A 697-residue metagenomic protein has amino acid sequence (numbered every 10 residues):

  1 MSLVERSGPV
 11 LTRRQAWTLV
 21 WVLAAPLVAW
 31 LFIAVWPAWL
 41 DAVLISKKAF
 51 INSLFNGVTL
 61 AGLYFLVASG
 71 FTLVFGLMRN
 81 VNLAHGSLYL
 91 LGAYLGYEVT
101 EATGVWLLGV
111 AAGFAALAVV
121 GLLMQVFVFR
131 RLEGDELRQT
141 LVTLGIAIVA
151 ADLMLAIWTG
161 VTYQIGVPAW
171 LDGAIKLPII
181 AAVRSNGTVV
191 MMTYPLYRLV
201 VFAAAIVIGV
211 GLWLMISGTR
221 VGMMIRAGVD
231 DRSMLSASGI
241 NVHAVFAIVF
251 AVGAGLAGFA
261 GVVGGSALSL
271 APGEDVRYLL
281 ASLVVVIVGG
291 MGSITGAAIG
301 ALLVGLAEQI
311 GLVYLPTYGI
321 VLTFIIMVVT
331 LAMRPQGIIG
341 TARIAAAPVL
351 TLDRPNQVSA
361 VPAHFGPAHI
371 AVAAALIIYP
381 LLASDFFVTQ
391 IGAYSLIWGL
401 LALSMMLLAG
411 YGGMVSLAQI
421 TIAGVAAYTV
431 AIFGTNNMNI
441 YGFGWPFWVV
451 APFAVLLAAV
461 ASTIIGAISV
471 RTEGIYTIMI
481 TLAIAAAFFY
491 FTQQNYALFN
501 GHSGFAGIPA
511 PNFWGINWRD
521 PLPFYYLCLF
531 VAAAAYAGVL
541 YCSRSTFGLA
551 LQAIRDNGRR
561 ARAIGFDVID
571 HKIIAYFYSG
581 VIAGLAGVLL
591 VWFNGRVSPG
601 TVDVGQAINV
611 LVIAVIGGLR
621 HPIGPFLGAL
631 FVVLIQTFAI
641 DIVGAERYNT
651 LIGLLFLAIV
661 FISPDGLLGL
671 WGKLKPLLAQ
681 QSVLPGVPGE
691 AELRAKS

Functional and structural regions predicted by a protein language model:
L3-T12, I33-A49, L63, L137-G166 (+4 more regions): Transmembrane alpha-helices and adjacent helix-loop boundaries
L3-V4, R79-L83, D231: Glycine-rich phosphate-binding loops of nucleotide-dependent enzymes
W21-I33, A93-Y97, F114-V120, I146-M154 (+8 more regions): Hydrophobic core segments of alpha-helical transmembrane domains in multi-pass membrane transport and ion-translocation
I51-G62, T100, F129, E133 (+4 more regions): Alpha-helical membrane-interface segments at transmembrane helix boundaries
L60-F71, V81-E101, V120, M124 (+12 more regions): Hydrophobic alpha-helical segments within and immediately flanking transmembrane helices of multi-pass membrane proteins
A61-V67, S236, N241-G265, V276 (+3 more regions): Transmembrane alpha-helices
H85-L88, A267-T295, G300, T323 (+3 more regions): Glycine-rich helix-loop "coupling/hinge" segments at transmembrane-helix boundaries in multipass transporters
V207-V229, F246, F250, A254 (+4 more regions): Membrane-cytosol interface at the C-terminal ends of specific transmembrane alpha-helices in multi-pass membrane
